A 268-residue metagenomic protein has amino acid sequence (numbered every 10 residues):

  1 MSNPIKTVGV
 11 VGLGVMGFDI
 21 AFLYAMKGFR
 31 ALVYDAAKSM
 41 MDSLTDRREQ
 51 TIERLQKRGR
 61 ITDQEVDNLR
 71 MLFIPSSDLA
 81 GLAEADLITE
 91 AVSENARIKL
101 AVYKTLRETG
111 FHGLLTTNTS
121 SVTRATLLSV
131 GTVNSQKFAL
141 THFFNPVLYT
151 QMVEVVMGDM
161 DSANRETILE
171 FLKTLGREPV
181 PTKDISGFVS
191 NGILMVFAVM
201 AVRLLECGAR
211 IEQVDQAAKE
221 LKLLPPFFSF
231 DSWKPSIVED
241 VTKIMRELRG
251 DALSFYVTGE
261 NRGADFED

Functional and structural regions predicted by a protein language model:
M1-D268: N-terminal glycine-rich phosphate-binding loop for ADP-containing cofactors
